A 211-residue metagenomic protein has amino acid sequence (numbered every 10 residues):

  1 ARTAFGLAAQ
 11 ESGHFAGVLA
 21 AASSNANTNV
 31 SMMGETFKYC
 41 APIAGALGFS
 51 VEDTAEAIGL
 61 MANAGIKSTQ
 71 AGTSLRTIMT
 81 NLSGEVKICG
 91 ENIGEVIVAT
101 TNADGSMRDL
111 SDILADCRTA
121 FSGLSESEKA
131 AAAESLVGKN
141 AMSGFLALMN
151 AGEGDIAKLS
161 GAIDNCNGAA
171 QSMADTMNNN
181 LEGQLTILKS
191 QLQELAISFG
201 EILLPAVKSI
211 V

Functional and structural regions predicted by a protein language model:
T3-E35, Y39-E56, L60-G84, I88-E91 (+1 more regions): Low-complexity, glycine/alanine/serine/threonine- and acidic/polar-rich repeat/linker tracts characteristic of secreted
